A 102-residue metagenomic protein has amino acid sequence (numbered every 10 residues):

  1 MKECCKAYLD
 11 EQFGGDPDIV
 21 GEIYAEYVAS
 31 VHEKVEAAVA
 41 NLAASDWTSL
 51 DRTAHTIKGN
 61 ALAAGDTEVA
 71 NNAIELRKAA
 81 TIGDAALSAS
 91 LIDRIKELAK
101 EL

Functional and structural regions predicted by a protein language model:
M1-L102: Two-component system phosphorelay core
